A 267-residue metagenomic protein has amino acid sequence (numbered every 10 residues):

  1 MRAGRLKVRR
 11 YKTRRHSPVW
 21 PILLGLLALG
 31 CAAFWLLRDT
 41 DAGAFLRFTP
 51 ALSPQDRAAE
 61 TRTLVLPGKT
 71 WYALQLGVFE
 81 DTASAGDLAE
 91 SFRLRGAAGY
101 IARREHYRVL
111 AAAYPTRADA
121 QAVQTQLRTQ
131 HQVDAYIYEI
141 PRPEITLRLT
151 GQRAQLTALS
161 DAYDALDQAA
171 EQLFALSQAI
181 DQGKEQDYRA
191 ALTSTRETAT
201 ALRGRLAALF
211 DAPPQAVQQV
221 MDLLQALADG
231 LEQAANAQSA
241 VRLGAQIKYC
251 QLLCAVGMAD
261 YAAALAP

Functional and structural regions predicted by a protein language model:
M1-R14: N-terminal Lys/Arg-rich, disordered targeting/topogenic segments
R9, D39-T40, A234: Low-complexity, intrinsically disordered/propeptide-like segments
V19-D39: Hydrophobic membrane-insertion alpha-helices, especially the h-region of bacterial N-terminal signal peptides
I22, A42-G151: Solvent-exposed beta-strand motifs enriched in subsets of small alpha/beta binding domains, especially certain
W35-R38, K69-V78, L176, A207: Short charge-dense sequence patches
D134-I140, D161-D164, Q168, S239-Y249: A detector of long soluble domains/segments in diverse envelope-associated and cytosolic proteins
A154-G230, G257: Alpha-helical segments in soluble extracytoplasmic regions
D211-P267: Extracytoplasmic/luminal low-complexity segments enriched in Pro/Gly and acidic/polar residues that act as flexible
